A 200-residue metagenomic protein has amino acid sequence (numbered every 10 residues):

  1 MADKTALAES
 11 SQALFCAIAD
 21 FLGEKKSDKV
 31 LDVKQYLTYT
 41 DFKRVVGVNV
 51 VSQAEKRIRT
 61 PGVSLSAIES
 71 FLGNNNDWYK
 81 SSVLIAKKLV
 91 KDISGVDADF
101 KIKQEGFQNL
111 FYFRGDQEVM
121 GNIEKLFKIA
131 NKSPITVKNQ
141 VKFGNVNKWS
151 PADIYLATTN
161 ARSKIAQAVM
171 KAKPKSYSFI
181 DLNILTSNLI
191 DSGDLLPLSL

Functional and structural regions predicted by a protein language model:
M1-L200: Short, positively charged
